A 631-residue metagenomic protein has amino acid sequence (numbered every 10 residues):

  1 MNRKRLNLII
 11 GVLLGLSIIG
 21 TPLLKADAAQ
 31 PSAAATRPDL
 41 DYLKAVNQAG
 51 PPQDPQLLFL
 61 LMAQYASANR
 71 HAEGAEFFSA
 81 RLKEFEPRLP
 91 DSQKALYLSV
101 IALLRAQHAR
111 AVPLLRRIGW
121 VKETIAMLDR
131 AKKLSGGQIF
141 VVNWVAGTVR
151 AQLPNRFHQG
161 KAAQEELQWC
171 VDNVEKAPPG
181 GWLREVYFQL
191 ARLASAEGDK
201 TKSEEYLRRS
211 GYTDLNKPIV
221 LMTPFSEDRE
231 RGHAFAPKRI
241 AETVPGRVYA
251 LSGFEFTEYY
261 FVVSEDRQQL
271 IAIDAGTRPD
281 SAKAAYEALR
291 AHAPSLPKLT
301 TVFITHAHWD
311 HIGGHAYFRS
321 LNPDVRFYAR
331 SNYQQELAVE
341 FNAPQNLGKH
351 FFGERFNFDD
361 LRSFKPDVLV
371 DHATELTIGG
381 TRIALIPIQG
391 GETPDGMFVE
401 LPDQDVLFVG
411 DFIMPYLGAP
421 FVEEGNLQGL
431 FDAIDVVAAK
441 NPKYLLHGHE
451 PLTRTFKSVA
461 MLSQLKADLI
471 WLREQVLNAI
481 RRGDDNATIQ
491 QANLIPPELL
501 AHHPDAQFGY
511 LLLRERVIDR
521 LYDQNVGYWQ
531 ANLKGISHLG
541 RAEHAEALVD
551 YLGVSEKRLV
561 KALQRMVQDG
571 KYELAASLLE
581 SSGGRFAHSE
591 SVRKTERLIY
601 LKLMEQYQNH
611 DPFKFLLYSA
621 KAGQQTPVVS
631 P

Functional and structural regions predicted by a protein language model:
Q53-D54, Q93-V100, W120, Q138-V145 (+5 more regions): Structural signature of alpha-solenoid helical repeat junctions
Y65-R70, A102, A106-R116, V149-F157 (+2 more regions): Short coil/turn linking the two alpha-helices of tandem helical-hairpin repeats
G119, K161-D172, K200-N216, E580-R585: TPR/TPR-like (Sel1-like) alpha-helical repeat modules
S203-Q269, N609-H610, K614-K621: Zn-dependent metallo-beta-lactamase
K238-A291, F398-G410: Conserved beta-strand hairpin/beta-sheet module of binuclear metal-dependent hydrolase folds, prominently
E242-T243, F261, L369-L401: Core dinuclear metal-dependent hydrolase active-site scaffold
A291-D371, E375, K602: Active-site HxH/HxHxD metal-binding segment of metal-dependent hydrolases
Q428-T488, A492-D519, Q524, Y528 (+1 more regions): Divalent-metal (often Zn2+) His-rich catalytic cores of metallo-beta-lactamase-fold enzymes
